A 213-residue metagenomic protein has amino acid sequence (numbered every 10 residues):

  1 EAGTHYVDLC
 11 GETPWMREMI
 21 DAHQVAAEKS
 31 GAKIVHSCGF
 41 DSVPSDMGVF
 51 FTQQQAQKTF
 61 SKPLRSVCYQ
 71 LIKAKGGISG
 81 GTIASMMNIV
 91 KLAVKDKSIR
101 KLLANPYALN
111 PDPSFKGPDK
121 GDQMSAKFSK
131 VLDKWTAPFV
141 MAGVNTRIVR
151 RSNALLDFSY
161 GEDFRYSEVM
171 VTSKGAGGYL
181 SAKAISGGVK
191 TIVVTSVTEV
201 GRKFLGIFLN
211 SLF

Functional and structural regions predicted by a protein language model:
G3: Glycine-centered flexible beta-alpha turn that most often forms the glycine-rich phosphate-binding loop
C10-A32: Rossmann-fold NAD(P)-binding glycine/threonine-rich loop
T13-W15, G39-D46: Gly/Ser/Thr-rich loops at beta-strand to alpha-helix junctions that form or flank small-molecule/cofactor-binding
R17-D21, D46, T146: Short, surface-exposed alpha-helical segments at coil->helix boundaries
G31, Q54-F213: C-terminal catalytic/substrate-binding lobe primarily of soluble NAD(P)-dependent oxidoreductases
S45-Q55: Active-site-proximal alpha-helical scaffold in enzymes
